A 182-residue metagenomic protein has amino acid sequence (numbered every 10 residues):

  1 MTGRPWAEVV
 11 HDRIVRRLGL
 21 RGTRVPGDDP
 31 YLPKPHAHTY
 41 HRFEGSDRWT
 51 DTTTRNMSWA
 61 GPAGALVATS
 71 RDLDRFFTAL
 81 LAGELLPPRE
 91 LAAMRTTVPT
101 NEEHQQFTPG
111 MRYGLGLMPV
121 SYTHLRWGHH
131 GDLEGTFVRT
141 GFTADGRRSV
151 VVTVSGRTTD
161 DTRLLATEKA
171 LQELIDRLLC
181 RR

Functional and structural regions predicted by a protein language model:
M1-R126, H130: Short, surface-exposed loop or secondary-structure junction motifs that flank catalytic or metal-binding residues
A68, T136, T162: Residues that form or flank phosphate/diphosphate-binding pockets in enzymes that use nucleotide phosphates
P99-E102, T123, T159-R182: Short, gly/Ser/Thr-rich active-site loops of penicillin-recognizing serine hydrolases
R112-G114, H124, G135-F137, G146-S149: Active-site lining segments that contact anionic ligands and/or coordinate catalytic metals
H129, F137-D160: Short, well-ordered beta-strand elements
